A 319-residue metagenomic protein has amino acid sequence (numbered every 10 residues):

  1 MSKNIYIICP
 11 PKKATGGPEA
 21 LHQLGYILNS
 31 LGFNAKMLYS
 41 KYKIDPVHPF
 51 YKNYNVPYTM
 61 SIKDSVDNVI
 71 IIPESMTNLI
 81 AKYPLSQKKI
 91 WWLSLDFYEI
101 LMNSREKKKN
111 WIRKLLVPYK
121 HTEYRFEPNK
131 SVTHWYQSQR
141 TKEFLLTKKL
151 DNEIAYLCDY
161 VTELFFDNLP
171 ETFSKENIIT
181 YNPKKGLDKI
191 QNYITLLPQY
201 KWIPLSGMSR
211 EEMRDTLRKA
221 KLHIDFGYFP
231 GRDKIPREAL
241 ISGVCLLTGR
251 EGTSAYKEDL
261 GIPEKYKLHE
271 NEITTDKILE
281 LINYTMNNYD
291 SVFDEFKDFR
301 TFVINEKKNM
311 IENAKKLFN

Functional and structural regions predicted by a protein language model:
M1-V69, F144, E153, L247 (+4 more regions): N-terminal pre-catalytic "stem/leader" segment of glycosyltransferase-like enzymes
C9-K12, S40-K41, I72-M76, W91-S94 (+3 more regions): Structural motif
E19-A20, Y119-M213: Conserved catalytic-core segment of nucleotide-activated headgroup transferases in glycan assembly
I44-E127: Extended catalytic core of nucleotide-activated donor transferases of GT-like folds
V47, K63-D64, T77-L85, E143-K149 (+3 more regions): Short loop/helix-cap segments at secondary-structure boundaries that form the rim of catalytic
W92-D96, M102, C158-D159, G227 (+1 more regions): Histidine-centered beta-alpha loop that forms part of the nucleotide-sugar donor binding/catalytic region in diverse
K201-L260: Donor nucleotide-activated moiety binding/catalytic core segment of transferases that use nucleotide-activated donors
